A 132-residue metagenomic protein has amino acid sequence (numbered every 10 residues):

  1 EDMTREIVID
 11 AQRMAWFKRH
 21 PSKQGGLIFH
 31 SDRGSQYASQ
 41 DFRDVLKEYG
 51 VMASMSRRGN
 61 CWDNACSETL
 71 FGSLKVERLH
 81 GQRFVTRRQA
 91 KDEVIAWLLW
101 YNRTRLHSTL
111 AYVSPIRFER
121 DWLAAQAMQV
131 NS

Functional and structural regions predicted by a protein language model:
E1-S132: Charged DNA-binding/catalytic regions of mobile-element recombinases
